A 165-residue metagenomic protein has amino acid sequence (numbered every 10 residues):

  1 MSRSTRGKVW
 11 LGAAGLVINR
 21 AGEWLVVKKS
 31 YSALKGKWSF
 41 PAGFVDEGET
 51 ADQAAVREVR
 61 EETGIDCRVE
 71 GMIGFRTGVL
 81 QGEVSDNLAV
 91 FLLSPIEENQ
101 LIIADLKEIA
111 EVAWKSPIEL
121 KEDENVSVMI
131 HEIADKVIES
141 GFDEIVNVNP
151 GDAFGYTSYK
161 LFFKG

Functional and structural regions predicted by a protein language model:
M1-W24: Conserved N-terminal beta-strand and adjoining loop/helix that marks the start of the Nudix/MutT-like hydrolase domain
R3, I73-V79: Short, solvent-exposed loop/turn elements at beta->coil junctions and helix N-caps that rim active or binding pockets
L11-A13, G22, D86-A89, A110: Change "...and in nucleic-acid phosphodiester-cleaving endonucleases..." to "...and in nucleic-acid processing enzymes
I18-E23, A33-L34, D46, L93-Q100: Short, charged/polar surface micro-motifs in flexible loops or helix N-caps
E23-R60, Y159-G165: Conserved Nudix-box catalytic region and its N-terminal flanking loop in Nudix hydrolases and closely related
D66-G74: A short coil-to-beta-strand element that immediately follows conserved catalytic motifs
T77-L101, A113, P117, I133-V137 (+1 more regions): Active-site-adjacent beta-strand/loop module that shapes the phosphate/pyrophosphate-binding cleft
K107-G165: Nudix hydrolase/Nudix homology domain
